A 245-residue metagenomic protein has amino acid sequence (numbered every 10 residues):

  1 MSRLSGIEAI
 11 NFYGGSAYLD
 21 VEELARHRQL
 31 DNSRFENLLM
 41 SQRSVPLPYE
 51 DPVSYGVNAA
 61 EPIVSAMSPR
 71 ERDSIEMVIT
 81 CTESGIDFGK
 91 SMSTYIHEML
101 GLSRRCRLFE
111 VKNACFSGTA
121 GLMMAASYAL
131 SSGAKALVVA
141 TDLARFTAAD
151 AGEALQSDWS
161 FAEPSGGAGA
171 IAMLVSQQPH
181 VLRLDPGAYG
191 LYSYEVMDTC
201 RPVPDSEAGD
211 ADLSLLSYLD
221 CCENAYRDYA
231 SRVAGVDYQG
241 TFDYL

Functional and structural regions predicted by a protein language model:
M1-E50, Q156-D228: Condensing-enzyme catalytic core mediating Claisen C-C bond formation in acyl metabolism
S2-L4, D73-E76, S103-C106, L130-A136 (+3 more regions): Short coil/turn connectors at secondary-structure junctions
N32, A59-E76, E223-D243: Phosphate/pyrophosphate-binding loops at sites that engage ATP/ADP/AMP, CoA/4′-phosphopantetheine, polyphosphate
S33-N37, Q42-E50, S84-K135, T141: Conserved catalytic cysteine-centered active-site region of acyl-thioester-dependent Claisen-condensing enzymes
E76-S84, E110, L245: Short glycine-rich or small-residue beta-strand-to-loop segments that form or flank ligand, phosphate, metal/Fe-S
D87-Y95, M123, S131, L143-A154 (+1 more regions): Active-site-adjacent elements of ketosynthase-type condensing enzymes
L130-A172: Flexible, glycine-rich active-site loops centered on histidine and acidic residues that chelate a metal or position
